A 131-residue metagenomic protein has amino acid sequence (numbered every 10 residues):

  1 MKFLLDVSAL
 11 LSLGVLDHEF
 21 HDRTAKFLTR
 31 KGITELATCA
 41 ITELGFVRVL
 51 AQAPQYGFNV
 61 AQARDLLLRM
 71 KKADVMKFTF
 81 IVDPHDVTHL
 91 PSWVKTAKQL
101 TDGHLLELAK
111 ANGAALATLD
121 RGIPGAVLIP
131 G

Functional and structural regions predicted by a protein language model:
M1-T38, A53-D65: Short, well-structured N-terminal submotif of metal-dependent ribonuclease cores
L10, G122-I123: Catalytic metal-binding/acid-base residues of hydrolase active sites
C39-E43: Short, conserved alpha-helical segments within structured domains
A73-R121: Active-site neighborhoods of divalent-metal-dependent phosphate/nucleic-acid chemistry enzymes
G125-G131: Active-site regions of enzymes building and remodeling cell-envelope glycoconjugates
